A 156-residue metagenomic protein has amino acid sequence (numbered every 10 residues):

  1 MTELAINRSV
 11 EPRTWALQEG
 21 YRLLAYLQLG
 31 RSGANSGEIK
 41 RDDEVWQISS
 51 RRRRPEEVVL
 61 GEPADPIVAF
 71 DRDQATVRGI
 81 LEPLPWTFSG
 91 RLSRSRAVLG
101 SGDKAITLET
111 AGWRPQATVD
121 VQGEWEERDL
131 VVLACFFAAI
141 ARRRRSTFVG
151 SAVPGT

Functional and structural regions predicted by a protein language model:
M1-T156: Intrinsically disordered, low-complexity proline/glycine-rich segments
